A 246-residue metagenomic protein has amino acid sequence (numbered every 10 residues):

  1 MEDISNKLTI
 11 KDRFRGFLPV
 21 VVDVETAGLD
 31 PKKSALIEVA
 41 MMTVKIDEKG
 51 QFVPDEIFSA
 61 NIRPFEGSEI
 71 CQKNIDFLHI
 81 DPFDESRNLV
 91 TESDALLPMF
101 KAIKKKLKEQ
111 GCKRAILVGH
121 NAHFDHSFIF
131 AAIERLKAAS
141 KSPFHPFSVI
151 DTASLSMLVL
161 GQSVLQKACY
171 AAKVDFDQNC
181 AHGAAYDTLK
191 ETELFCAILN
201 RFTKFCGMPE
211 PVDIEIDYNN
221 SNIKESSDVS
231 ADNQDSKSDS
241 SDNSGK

Functional and structural regions predicted by a protein language model:
E2, N6-H120, Q234, S241-S244: Conserved non-catalytic scaffold segment of RNase H-like nuclease domains
D23-E25, D125, D151, D187: Acidic active-site catalytic centers that drive phospho-/nucleotidyl reactions and related ester hydrolyses
T26-G28, S154, K190: Short, glycine/acidic-enriched loop or turn micro-motifs at the edges of active sites
L29-P31, M157, E193: Conserved protein kinase catalytic core
N61-E85, T152-T188: Active-site-proximal helix-loop-helix substrate-binding element of RNase H-like nuclease domains
L107, H123-F147: Substrate-recognition/cap helix-loop segment adjacent to the acidic, metal-dependent catalytic center of Asp-based
I116-H123, S127-F128, Q166-E225, G245: Acidic, Mg2+-coordinating catalytic module of metal-dependent nucleases/exonucleases that use a two-metal-ion mechanism
I223-K246: Long, low-complexity, intrinsically disordered segments
